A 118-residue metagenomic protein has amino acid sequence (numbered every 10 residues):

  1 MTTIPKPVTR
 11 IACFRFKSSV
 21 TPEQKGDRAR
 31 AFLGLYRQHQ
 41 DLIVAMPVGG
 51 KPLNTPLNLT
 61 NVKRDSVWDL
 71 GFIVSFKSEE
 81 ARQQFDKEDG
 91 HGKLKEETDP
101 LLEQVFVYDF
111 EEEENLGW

Functional and structural regions predicted by a protein language model:
M1-L70, K77-Q84, F110-W118: Short S/T/G/P-rich N-terminal loop/turn motif that feeds into the first structured element of a domain
I73, R82-Q104: Short, compact, well-ordered microdomains
